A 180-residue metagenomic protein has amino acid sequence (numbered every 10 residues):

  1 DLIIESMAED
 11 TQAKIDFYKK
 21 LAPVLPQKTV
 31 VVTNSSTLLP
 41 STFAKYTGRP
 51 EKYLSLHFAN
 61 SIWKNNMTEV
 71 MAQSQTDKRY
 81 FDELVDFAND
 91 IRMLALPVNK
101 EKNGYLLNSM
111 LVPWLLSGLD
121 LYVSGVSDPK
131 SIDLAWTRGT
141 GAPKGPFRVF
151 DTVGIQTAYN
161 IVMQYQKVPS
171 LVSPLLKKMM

Functional and structural regions predicted by a protein language model:
D1-V30: Rossmann-like NAD(P)-binding element
I3, K100-Y105: A ubiquitous short alpha-helical element
Q12, L38, Y105: Short alpha-helical
K14, W63-K64, W114-L115: N-terminal alpha-helical segment
V30-K100, N108: Rossmann-fold dinucleotide-binding core
Q75, R79-D82, N89-K102, P113 (+2 more regions): NAD(P)-dependent Rossmann-like dehydrogenase/reductase catalytic/cofactor-binding core
